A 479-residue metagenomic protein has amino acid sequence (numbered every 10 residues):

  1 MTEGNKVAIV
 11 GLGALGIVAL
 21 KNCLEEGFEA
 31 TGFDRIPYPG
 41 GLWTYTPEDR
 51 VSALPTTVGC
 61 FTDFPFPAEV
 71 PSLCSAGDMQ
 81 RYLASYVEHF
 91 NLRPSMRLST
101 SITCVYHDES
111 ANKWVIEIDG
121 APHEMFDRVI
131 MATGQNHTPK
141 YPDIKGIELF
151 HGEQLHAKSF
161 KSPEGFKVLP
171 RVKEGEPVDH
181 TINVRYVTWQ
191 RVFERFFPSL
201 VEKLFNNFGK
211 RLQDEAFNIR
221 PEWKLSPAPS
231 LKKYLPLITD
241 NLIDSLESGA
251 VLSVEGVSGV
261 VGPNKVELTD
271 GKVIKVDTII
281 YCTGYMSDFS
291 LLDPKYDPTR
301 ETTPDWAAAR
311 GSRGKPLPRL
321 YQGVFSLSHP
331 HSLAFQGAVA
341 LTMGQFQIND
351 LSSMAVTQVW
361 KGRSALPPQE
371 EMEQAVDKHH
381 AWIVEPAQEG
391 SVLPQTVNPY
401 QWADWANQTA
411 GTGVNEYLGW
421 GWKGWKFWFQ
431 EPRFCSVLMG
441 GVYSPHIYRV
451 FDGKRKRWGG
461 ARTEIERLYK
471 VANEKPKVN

Functional and structural regions predicted by a protein language model:
G4-G32, K167: N-terminal Rossmann-like FAD-binding beta1-loop-alpha1 element of flavoenzymes
V10, L24-E25, S159-E174, L291 (+1 more regions): Rossmann-like dinucleotide/flavin-binding elements
F28, L98, S332-N479: C-terminal, flexible cofactor-proximal segment of oxidoreductases
F28, R35-S85, V168-W223, K378-A387: Glycine-rich active-site loop/strand segments that organize a redox cofactor
C60-F61, P65-P71, S75-Y82, E88 (+3 more regions): Glycine-rich dinucleotide-binding loop and its adjacent helix/turn
P67-S85, A228-D240, L341, P394: Short beta-strand to alpha-helix junction loop
L98-N112, V251-K265: A conserved short coil-to-beta-strand element within the FAD-binding core of flavoproteins
H123-N136, K275-M286: Short hydrophobic core segments
